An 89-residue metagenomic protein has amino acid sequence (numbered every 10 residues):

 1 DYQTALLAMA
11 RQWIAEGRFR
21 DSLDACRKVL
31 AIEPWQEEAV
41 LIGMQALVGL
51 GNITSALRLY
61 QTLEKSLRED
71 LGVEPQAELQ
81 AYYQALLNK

Functional and structural regions predicted by a protein language model:
D1-K89: An N-terminal, helix-rich hydrophobic module
